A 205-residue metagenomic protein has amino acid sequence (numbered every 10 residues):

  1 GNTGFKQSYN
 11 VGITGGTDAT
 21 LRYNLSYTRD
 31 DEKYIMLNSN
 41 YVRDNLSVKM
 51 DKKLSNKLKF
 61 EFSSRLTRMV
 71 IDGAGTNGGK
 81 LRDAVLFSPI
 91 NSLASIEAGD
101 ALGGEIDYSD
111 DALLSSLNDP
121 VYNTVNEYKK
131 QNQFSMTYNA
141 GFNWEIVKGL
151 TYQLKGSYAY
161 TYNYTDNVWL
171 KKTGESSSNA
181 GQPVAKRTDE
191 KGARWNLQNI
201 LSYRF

Functional and structural regions predicted by a protein language model:
G1, Y34-S39, N45-T137, Q153-F205: Surface-exposed loop/interface segments of Gram-negative outer-membrane beta-barrel transport/assembly proteins
G1-G12, Y27, D31-M36: Short strand-turn segments of transmembrane beta-barrel domains in outer membranes, especially the first one or two
K6, D18, K53-K57, E145-V147: Outer-membrane beta-barrel channels and translocator barrels
G15-T17, K52, F142-W144, Y203-F205: Residue-level signature of outer-membrane beta-barrel architecture
G15-T20, R29: A generic beta-sheet turn/junction motif
A19-Y23, K57-F60, G149-Y152: Repeated loop/turn-to-beta-strand initiation elements of outer-membrane beta-barrel proteins
